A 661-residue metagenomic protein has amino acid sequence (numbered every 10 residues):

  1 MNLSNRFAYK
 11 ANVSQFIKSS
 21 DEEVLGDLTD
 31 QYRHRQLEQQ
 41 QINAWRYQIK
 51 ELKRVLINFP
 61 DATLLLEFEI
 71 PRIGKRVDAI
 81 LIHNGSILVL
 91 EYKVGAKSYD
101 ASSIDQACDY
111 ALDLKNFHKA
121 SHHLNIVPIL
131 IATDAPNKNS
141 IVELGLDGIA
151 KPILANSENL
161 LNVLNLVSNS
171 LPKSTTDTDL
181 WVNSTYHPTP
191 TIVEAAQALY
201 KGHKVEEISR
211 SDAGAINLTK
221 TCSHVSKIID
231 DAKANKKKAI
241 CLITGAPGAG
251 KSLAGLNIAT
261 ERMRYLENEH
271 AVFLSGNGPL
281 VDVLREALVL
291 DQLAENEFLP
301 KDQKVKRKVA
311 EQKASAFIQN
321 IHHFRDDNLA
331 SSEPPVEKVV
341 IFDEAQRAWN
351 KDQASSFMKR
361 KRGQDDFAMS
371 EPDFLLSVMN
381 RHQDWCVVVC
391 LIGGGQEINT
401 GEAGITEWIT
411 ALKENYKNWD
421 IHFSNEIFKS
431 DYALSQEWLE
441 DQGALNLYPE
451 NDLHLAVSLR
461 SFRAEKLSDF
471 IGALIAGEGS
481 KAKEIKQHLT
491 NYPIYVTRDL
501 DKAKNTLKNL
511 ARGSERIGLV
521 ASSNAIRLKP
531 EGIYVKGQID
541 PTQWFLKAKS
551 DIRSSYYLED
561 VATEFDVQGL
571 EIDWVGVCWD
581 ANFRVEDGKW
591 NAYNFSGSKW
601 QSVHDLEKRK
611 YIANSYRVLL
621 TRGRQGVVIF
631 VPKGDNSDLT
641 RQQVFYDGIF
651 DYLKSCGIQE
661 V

Functional and structural regions predicted by a protein language model:
M1-T189: Accessory nucleic-acid engagement/destabilization modules that flank
S209-A239: N-terminal pre-P-loop "Q-motif" helix
I243: Hydrophobic anchor at the beta1->P-loop junction of P-loop NTPases
K251: Conserved lysine of the Walker
G255, N399-E402, F423, F428-A581 (+1 more regions): Conserved helicase/translocase motor-coupling segment
H270-V289: Conserved Walker A/P-loop ATP-binding site and its immediately adjacent core in helicase/helicase-like ATPase domains
R307-M379, E559-T563: Conserved RecA-like ASCE ATPase "motif II neighborhood" in helicase/translocase motors
V387, Y557-V661: C-terminal accessory regions
